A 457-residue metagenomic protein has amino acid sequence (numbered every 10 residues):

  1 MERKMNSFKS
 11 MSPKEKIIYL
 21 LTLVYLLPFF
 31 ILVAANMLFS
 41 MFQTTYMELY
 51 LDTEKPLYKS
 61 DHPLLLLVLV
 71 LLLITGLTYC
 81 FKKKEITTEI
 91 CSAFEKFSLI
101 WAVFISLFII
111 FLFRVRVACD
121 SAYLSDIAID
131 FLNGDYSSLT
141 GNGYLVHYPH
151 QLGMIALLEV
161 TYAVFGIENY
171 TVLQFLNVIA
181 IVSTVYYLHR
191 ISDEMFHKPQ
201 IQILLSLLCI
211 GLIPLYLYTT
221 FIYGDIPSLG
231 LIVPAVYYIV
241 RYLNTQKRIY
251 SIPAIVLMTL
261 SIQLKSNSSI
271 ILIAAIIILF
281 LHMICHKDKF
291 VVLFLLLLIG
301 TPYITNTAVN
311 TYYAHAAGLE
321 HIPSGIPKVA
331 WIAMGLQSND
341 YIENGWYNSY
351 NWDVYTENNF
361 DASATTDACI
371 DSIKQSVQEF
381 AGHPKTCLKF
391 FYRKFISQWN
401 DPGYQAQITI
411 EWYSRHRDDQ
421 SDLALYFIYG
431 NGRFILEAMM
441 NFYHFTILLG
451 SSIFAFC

Functional and structural regions predicted by a protein language model:
M1-F108, V291-I299: Start-transfer (signal-anchor) and selected internal transmembrane alpha helices of multi-pass inner/ER membrane
I18, T53-V68, V172, K394-C457: Membrane-interface anchor segments at the N-terminal boundary of transmembrane helices in multi-pass membrane enzymes
F113-I129, N133-E168, A368-C369, L388: Extracytoplasmic catalytic/substrate-binding loops of multi-pass membrane glycan-assembly enzymes
Y148, L152, A156, V164-S183 (+1 more regions): Loop-to-helix entry region of an early transmembrane alpha helix in multi-pass inner-membrane enzymes
F175-F196, P234, L449-F454: Transmembrane-helix motifs of polytopic, lipid-linked glycan transferases
L188-G211: Transmembrane-helix signature of polytopic, membrane-embedded enzymes that assemble or transfer cell-envelope glycans
P214-S228: Short acidic/glycine- and proline-prone juxtamembrane loop motifs at membrane-interface regions of multi-pass membrane
Y313-D418: Membrane-proximal stem/loop segments at transmembrane-domain junctions that anchor or position
